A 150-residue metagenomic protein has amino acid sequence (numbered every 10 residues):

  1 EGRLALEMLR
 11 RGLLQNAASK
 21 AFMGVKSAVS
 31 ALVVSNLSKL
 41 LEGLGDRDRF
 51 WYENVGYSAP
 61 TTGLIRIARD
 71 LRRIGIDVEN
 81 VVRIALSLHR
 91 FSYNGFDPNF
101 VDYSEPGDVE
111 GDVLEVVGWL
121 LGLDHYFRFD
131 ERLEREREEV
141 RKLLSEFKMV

Functional and structural regions predicted by a protein language model:
E1-L14: Charged alpha-helical initiation segments
R11-Q15, Y103-P106: Active-site oxyanion-binding pockets that recognize sulfate/phosphate
A17-A18, G24: Solenoid-repeat scaffolds in large eukaryotic assemblies
S27-A28: Alpha-helical junction/boundary sensor with strong preference for TPR arrays
L37-V150: Long, charged low-complexity segments
